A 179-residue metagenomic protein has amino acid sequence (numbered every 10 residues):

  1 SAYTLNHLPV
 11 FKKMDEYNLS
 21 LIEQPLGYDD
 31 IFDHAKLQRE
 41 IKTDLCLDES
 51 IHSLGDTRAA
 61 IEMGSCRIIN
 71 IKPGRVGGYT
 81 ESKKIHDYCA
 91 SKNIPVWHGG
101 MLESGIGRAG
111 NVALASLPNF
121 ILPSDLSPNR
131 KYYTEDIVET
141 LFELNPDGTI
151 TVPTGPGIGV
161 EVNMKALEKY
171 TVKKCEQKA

Functional and structural regions predicted by a protein language model:
H7-V10: Metal-coordinating catalytic core of metallo-dependent amide/deamination hydrolases
K12, L21, D29-C46, I51-T149: Shared catalytic-loop signature of beta/alpha-barrel
I137-A179: C-terminal extensions of enzymes
